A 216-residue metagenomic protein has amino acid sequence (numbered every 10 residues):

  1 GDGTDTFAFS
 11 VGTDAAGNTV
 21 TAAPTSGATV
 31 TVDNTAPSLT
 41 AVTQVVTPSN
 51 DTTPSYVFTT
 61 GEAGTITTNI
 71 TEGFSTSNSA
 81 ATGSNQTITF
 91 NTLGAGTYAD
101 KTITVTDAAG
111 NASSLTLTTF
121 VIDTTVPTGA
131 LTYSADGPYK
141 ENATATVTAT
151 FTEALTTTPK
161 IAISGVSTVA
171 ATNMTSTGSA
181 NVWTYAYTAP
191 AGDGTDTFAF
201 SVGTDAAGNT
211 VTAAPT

Functional and structural regions predicted by a protein language model:
G1-D14, A22-S26, I66-T68, N85-A108 (+4 more regions): Contiguous beta-strand segments of beta-sheet-rich domains
D14, T59-E62, D107, A149-L155 (+1 more regions): Extracellular acidic, Ser/Thr/Pro-rich low-complexity tracts
S26-P37, L117-P127, T216: Flexible, low-complexity linkers/stalks enriched in Thr/Pro that connect modular domains
V45-T52, D136-A143: Short, solvent-exposed loop/linker segments at the N-terminal edge of repeated beta-sheet extracellular domains
N50, E62, G94-A95, E141 (+1 more regions): Surface-exposed loops/turns
T53-V57, T144-A149: A short beta-strand segment in extracellular, disulfide-stabilized domains
A63-S77, A145-T175: Short, surface-exposed alpha-helix to beta-strand junction/turn motifs within ectodomains of secreted and cell-envelope
A81-T87, G178-V182: Short, solvent-exposed loop/turn segments in extracellular or other extracytoplasmic domains
